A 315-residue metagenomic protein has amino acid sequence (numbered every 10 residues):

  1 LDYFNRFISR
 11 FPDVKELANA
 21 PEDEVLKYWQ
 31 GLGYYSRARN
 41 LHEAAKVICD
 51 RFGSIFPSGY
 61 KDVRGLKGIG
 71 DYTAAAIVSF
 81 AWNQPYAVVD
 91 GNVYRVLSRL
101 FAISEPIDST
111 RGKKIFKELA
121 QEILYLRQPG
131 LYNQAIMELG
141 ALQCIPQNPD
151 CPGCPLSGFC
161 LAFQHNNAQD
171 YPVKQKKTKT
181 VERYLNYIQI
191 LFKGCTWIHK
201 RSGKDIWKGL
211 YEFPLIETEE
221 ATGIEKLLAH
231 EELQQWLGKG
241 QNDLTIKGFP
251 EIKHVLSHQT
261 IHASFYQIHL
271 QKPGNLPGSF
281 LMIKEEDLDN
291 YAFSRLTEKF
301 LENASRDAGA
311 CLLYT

Functional and structural regions predicted by a protein language model:
L1-D150, L156-H165, Q169, E182 (+1 more regions): Catalytic cores of DNA base-excision repair glycosylases
A74, Y314-T315: Helix-turn-helix DNA-binding helix
A141-L313: Intrinsically disordered, low-complexity, charged terminal extensions of DNA damage-control enzymes
